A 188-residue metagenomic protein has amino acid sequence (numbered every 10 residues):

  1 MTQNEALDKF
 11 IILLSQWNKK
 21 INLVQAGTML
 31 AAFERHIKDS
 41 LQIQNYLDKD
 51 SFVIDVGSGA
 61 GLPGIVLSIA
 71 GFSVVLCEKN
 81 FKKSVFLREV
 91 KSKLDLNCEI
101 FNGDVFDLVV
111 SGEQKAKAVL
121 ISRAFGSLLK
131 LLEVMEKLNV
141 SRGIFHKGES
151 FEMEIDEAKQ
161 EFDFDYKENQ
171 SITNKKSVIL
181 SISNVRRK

Functional and structural regions predicted by a protein language model:
M1-K49, K82-V85, E89-L96: Class I SAM-dependent transferase core
L14, K147, I182: Residue-level signal for inorganic ion chemistry
H36, V134-N139: Conserved helix-to-beta-strand junction in the class I
L41-A118, E133: Conserved SAM/SAH cofactor-binding pocket of Class I
I100, S150-K188: Active-site capping/gating segments
I121: A conserved beta-strand element that flanks and buttresses the S-adenosyl-L-methionine
G126-M135: A short, conserved alpha-helix within the catalytic core of class I
V140-E152: Conserved beta-strand signature within the Rossmann-like core of class I S-adenosyl-L-methionine
